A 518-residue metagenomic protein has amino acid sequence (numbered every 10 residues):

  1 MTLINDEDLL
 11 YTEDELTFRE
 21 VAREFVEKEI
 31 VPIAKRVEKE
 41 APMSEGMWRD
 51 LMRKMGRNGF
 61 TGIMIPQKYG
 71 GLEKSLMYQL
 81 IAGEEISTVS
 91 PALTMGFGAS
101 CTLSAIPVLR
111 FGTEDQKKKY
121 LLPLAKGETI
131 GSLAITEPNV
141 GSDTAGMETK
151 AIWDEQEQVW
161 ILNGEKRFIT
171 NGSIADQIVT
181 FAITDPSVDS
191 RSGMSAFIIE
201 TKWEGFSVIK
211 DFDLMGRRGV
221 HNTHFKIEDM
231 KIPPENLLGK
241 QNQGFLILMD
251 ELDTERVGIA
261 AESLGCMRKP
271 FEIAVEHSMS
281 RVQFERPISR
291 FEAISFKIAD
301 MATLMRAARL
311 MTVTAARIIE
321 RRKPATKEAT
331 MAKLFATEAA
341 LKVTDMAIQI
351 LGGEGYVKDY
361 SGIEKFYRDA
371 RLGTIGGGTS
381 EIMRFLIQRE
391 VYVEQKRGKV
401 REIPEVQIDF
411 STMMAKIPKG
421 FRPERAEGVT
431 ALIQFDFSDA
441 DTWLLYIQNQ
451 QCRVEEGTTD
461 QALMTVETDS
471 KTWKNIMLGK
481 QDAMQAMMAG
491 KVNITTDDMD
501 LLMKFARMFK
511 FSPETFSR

Functional and structural regions predicted by a protein language model:
M1-V89, L93, A99, F111-Q116 (+6 more regions): Alpha-helical interface subdomain recognition
G127-I135, F181, T430-D436: A short, Trp-centered hydrophobic/proline-enriched beta-strand micro-motif
E137-M147, W153, Q158-W160, R167-T170 (+1 more regions): Hydrophobic, small-residue-rich alpha-helical packing segments that form membrane-like cores
G146-E148, K202-P233, T458, A462: Flexible, small-/acidic-enriched active-site or ligand-binding loops
V159-V208: A short core secondary-structure module
K226-D250: A short, charged helix-loop
R397-Q451, M499-R518: Acidic, aliphatic-rich amphipathic alpha-helical segments
Q407-S411, T459-R518: C-terminal interaction segments
